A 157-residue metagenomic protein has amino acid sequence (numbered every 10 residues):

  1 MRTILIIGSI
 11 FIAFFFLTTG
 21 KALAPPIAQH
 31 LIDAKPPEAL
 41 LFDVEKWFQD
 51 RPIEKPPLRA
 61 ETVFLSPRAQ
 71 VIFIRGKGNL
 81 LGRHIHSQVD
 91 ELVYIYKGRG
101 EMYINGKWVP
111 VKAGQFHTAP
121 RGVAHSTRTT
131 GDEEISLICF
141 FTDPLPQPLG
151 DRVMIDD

Functional and structural regions predicted by a protein language model:
M1-I4: Positively charged n-region of N-terminal signal peptides that target proteins for export
I7-F16: Bacterial N-terminal signal peptides
G20-F73, G82, R152-D157: A short, N-terminal "cap"/entry segment at the start of jelly-roll beta-barrel domains of the cupin/DSBH fold
G76, S87-M102: Short, conserved beta-strand element in jelly-roll/cupin
L80, R99-E101, W108, A124 (+1 more regions): Structural motif
G82-Q88, V123: Histidine-centered catalytic micro-motifs
K107-R121: Short acidic-glycine-tyrosine-enriched beta hairpin
R121-P148: Ligand-binding loop in jelly-roll beta-barrel domains
